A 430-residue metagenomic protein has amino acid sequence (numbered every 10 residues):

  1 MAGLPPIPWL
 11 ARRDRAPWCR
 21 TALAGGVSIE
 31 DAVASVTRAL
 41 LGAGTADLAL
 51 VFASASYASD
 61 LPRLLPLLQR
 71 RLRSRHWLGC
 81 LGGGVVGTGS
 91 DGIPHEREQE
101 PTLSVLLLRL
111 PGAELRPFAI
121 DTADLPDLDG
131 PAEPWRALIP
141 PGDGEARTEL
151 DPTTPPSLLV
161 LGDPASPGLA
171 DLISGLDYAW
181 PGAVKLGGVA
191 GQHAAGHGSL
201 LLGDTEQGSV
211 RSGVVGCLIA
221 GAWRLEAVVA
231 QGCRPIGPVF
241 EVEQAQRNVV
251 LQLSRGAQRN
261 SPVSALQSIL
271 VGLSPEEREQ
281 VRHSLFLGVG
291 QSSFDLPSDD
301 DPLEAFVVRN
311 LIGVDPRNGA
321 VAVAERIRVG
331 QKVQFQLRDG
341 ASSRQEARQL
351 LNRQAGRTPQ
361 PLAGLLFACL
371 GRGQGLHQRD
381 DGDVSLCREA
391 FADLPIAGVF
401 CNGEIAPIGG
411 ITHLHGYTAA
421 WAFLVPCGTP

Functional and structural regions predicted by a protein language model:
A2-P62, L67-Q69, R75, C80-S157 (+3 more regions): Small-residue-enriched flexible segments
